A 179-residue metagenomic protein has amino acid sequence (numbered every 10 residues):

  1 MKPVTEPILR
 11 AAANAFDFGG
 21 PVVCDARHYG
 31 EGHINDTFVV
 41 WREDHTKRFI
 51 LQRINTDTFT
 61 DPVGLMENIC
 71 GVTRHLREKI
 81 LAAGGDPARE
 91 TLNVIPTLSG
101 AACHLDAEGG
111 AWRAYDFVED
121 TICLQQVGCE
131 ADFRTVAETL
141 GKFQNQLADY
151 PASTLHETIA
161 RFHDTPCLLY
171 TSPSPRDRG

Functional and structural regions predicted by a protein language model:
M1-G20: Juxta-kinase regulatory segment immediately upstream of eukaryotic protein kinase catalytic domains
F16-V23, A83-A88: Short secondary-structure junctions
V23-A26, L92-V94: Generic structural signal for residues in well-ordered beta-strands
C24-W41: ATP-binding glycine-rich phosphate-binding loop
D36, W41, I54-T165: Conserved ATP-binding subdomain of kinase catalytic cores across diverse folds
D44-H45: Conserved N-lobe loop of protein kinases adjacent to the ATP-binding glycine-rich P-loop
I50: Glycine-rich ATP phosphate-binding loop
Y170-G179: Single conserved hydrophobic/aromatic residue that forms the stacking wall/gate of nucleotide- or nucleobase-binding
